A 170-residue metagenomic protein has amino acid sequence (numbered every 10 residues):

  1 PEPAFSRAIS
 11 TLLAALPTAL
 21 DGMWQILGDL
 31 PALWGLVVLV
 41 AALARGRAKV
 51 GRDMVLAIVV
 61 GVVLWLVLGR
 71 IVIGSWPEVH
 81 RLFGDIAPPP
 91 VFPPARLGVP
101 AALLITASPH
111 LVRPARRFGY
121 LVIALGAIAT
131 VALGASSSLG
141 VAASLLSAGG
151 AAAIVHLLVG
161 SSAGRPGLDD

Functional and structural regions predicted by a protein language model:
P1-R113, R117: Hydrophobic alpha-helical bundle signature of multipass membrane enzymes
P77-D170: Membrane-embedded catalytic cores of phosphoryl/pyrophosphoryl-handling enzymes
